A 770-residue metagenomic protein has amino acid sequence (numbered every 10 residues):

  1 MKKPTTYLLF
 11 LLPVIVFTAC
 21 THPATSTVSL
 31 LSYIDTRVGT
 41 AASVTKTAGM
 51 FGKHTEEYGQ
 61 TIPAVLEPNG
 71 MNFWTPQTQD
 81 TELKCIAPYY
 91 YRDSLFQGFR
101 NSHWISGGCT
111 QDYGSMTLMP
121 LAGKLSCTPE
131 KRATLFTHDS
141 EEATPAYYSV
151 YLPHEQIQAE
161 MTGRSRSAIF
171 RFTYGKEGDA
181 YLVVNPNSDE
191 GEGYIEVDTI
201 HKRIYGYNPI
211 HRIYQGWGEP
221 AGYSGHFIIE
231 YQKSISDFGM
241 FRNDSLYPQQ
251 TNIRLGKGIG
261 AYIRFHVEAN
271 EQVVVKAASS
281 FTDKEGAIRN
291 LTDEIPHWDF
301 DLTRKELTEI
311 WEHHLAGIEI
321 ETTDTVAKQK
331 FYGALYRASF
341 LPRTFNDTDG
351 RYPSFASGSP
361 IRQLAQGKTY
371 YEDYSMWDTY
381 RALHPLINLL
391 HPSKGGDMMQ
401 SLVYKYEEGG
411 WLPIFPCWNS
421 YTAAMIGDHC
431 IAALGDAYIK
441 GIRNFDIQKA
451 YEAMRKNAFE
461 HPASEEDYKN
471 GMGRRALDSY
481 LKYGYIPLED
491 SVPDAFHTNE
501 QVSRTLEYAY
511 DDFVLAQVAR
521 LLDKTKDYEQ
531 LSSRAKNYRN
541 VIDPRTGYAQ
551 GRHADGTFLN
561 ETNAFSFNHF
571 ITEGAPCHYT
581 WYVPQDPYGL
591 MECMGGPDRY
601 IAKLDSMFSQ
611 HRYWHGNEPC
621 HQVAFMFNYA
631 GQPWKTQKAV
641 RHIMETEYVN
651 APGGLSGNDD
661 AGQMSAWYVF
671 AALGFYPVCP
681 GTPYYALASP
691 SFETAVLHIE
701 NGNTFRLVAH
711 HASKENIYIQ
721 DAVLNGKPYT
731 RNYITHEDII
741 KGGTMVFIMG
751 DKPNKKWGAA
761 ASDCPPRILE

Functional and structural regions predicted by a protein language model:
M1-L8: Bacterial N-terminal signal peptides that target proteins for export
T18-A19: C-terminal motif of bacterial Sec signal peptides marking the signal peptidase cleavage site
A24-H384, N388-A432, Y438-L506, V514-N540 (+9 more regions): Accessory carbohydrate-recognition regions in carbohydrate-active enzymes
D511: ATP-dependent phospho-/nucleotidyl transfer catalytic cores
R706-H711: Beta-strand-rich recognition domains
Y718: Extracellular attachment/recognition segments
